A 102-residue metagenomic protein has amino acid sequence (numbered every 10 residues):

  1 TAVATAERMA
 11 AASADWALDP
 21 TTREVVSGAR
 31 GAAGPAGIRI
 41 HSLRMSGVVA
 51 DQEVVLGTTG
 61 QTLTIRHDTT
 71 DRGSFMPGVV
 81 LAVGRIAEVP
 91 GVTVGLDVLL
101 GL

Functional and structural regions predicted by a protein language model:
T1-L102: C-terminal substrate-binding/catalytic lobe of Rossmann-fold NAD(P)-dependent oxidoreductases
